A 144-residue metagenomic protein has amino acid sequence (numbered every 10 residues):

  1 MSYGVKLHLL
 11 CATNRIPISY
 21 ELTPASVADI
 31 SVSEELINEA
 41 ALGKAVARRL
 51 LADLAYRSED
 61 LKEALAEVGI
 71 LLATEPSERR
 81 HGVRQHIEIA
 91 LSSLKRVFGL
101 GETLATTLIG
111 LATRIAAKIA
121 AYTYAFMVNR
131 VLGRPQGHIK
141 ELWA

Functional and structural regions predicted by a protein language model:
M1-E67, L71-S77: Polybasic low-complexity intrinsically disordered regions
R79-A144: Basic, amphipathic alpha-helical segments enriched in Lys/Arg and hydrophobic/aromatic residues
